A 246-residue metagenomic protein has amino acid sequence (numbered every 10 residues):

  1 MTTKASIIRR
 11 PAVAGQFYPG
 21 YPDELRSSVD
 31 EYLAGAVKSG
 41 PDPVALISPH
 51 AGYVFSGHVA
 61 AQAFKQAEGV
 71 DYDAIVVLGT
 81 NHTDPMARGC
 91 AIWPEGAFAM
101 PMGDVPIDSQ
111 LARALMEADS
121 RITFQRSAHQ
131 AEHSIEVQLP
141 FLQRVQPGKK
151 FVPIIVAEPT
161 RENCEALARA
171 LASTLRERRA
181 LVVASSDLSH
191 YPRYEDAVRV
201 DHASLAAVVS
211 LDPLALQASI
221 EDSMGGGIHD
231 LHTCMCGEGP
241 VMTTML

Functional and structural regions predicted by a protein language model:
T3-M242: Active-site histidine-anchored catalytic micro-motif
T244-L246: A conserved acidic, glycine/proline-rich C-terminal tail/linker
